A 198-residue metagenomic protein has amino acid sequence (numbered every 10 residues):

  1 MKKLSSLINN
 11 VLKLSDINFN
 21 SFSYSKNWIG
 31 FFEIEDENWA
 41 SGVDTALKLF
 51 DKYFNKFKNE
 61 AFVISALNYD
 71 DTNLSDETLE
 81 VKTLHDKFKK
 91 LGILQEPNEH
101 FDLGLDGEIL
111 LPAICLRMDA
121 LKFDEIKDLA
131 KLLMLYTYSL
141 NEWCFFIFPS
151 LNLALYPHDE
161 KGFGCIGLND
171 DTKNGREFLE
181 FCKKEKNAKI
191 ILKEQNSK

Functional and structural regions predicted by a protein language model:
M1-G162, I166-K198: Structured alpha/beta or helical-core interaction and ligand-binding surfaces enriched in interleaved
